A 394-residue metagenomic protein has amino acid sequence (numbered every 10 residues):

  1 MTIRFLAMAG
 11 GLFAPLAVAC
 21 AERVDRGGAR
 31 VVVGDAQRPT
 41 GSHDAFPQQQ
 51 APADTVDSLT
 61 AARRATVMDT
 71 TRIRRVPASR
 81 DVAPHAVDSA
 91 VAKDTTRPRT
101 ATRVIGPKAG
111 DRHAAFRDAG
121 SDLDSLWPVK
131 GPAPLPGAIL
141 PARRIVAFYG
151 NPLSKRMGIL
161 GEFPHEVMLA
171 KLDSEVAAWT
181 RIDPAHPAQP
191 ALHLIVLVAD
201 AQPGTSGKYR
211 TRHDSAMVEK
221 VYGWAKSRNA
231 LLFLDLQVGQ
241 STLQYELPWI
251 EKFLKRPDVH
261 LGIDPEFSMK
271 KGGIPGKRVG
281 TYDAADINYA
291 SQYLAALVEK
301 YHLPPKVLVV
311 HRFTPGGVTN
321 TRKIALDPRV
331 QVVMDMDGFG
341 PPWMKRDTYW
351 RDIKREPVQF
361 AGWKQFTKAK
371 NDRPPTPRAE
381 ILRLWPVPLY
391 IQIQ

Functional and structural regions predicted by a protein language model:
M1-A7: Bacterial N-terminal signal peptides that target proteins for export
A7-P15: Bacterial N-terminal signal peptides
A21-T211, P328-V330, M344-Q394: Alpha/beta catalytic barrel-like cores
A178, I182, P187-E266: Substrate-binding cleft of extracellular glycoside hydrolase catalytic domains
S215-V218, L254-P265, A284-N288, R329-M344: Acidic, His- and aromatic-enriched active-site or binding-groove loops in soluble protein domains that engage sugars
V238-T242, H302-G316: Aromatic-lined carbohydrate-recognition surfaces of secreted/lumenal glycan-active proteins
Q240-L261, K277-L303: Eukaryote-skewed repeat-based solenoidal scaffolds used as protein-protein interaction platforms, primarily
R256-K277, L308-V309: Active-site groove signature of glycoside hydrolases
